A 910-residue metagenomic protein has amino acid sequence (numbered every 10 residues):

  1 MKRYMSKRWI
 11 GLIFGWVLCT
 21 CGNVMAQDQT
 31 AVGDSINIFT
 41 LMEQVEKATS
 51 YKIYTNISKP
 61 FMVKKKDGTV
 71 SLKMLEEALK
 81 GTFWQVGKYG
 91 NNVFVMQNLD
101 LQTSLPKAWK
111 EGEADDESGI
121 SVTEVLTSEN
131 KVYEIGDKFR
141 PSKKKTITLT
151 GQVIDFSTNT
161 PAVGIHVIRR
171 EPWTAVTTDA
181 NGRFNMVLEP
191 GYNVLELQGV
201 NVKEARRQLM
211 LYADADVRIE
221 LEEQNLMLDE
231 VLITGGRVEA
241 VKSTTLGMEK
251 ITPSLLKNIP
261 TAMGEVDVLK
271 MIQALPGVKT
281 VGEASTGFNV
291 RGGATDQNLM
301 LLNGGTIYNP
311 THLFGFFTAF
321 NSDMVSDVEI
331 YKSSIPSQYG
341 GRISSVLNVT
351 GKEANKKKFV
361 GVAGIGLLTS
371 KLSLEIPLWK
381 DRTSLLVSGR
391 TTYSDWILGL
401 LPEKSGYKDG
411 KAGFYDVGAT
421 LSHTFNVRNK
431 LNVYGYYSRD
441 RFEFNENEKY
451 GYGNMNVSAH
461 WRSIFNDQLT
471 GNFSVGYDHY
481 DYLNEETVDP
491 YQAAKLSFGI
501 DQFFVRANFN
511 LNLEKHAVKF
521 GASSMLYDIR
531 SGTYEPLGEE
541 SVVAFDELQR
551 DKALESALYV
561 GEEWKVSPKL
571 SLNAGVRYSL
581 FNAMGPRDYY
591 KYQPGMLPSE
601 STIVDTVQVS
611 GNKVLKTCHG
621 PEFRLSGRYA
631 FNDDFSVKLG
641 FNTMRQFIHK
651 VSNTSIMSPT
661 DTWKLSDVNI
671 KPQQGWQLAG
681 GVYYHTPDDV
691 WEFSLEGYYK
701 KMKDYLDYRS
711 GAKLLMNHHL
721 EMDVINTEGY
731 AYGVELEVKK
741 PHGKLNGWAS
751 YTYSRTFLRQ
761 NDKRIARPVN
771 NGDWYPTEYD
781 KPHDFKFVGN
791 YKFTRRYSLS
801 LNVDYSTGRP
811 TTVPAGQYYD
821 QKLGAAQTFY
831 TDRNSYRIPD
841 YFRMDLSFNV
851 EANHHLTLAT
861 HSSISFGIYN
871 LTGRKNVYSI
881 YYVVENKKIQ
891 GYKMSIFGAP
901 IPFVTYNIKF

Functional and structural regions predicted by a protein language model:
A26-Q29, K52-V63, P141, T146-T148 (+4 more regions): N-terminal periplasmic "start-of-domain" segments of outer-membrane beta-barrel proteins
S118-R140, N201-K203, A215, T234 (+4 more regions): Periplasmic N-terminal accessory/gating domains of Gram-negative outer-membrane beta-barrel systems
V281, S337-Y339, A354-F359, L378-R382 (+9 more regions): Short loop/turn motifs that connect adjacent beta-strands in outer-membrane beta-barrel proteins
I397, R796, Y805-G824, P839-D845 (+1 more regions): C-terminal beta-signal and adjacent terminal beta-strands/loops of Gram-negative outer-membrane beta-barrel proteins
S422-R439, G451-G595, A630, W691-Y699 (+1 more regions): Face-selective signature of the C-terminal outer-membrane beta-barrel domain
D481-L483, D528-E540, N582-V607, Y629-L678 (+4 more regions): Surface-exposed extracellular loop regions of Gram-negative outer-membrane beta-barrel proteins, predominantly
Q502-R506, E547, E555-A557, L665-K671 (+5 more regions): Outer membrane beta-barrel strand-and-loop segments of large Gram-negative receptors, especially TonB-dependent
Y698-K701, M722-A815: Gram-negative outer-membrane beta-barrel transporters
